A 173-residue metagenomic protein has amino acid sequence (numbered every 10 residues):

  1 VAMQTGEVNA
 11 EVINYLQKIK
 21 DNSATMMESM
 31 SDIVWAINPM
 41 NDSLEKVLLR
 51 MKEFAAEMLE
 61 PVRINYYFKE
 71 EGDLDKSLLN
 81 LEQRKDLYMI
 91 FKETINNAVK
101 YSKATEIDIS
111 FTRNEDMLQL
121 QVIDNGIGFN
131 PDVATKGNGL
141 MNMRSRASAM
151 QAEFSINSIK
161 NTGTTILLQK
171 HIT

Functional and structural regions predicted by a protein language model:
V1, R84-I107: Conserved ATP-binding N-box helix of the HATPase_c
V1-V62: DHp/HisKA dimerization-phosphotransfer hairpin of two-component histidine kinases
E45-Q83, S148: Helix-loop-beta hinge of the Bergerat
E106-D116: Short beta-strand/loop element within the Bergerat-fold HATPase_c
T112, N157-G163, H171: A short beta-strand-to-loop micro-motif at the C-terminal edge of the catalytic HATPase_c
M117, G128, K160-L167: Glycine-rich nucleotide-binding loop
D124: Acidic ATP/Mg2+-coordinating residue in the GHKL
D132-T162: ATP phosphate-binding glycine-rich loop and adjacent ATP-lid/helix-beta elements within ATP-binding kinase/ATPase
